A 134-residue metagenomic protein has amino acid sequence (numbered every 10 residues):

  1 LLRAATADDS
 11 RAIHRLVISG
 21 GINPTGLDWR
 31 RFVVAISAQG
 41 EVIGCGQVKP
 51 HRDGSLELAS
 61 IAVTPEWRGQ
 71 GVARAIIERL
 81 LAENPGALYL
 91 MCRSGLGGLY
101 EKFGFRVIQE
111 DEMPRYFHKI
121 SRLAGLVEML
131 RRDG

Functional and structural regions predicted by a protein language model:
L1-P24, V34-S37, E41: Short amphipathic alpha-helix that is part of the acyltransferase structural core
D28-W29: Short, small/polar residue-rich loop motifs at catalytic or cofactor-binding pockets
V34, E41-H51, S55-A62: Conserved beta-strand in the GNAT
C45-Q47, R74-R79, L99: Hydrophobic, well-ordered beta-alpha structural blocks that scaffold small-molecule cofactor pockets
V63, G69-A82: Conserved acetyl-CoA-binding loop-helix of GNAT-fold acetyltransferases
A82-G95: Conserved GNAT acetyl-CoA-binding A-motif
S94-S121, E128: Conserved active-site alpha-helix within GNAT-family acetyltransferase domains
